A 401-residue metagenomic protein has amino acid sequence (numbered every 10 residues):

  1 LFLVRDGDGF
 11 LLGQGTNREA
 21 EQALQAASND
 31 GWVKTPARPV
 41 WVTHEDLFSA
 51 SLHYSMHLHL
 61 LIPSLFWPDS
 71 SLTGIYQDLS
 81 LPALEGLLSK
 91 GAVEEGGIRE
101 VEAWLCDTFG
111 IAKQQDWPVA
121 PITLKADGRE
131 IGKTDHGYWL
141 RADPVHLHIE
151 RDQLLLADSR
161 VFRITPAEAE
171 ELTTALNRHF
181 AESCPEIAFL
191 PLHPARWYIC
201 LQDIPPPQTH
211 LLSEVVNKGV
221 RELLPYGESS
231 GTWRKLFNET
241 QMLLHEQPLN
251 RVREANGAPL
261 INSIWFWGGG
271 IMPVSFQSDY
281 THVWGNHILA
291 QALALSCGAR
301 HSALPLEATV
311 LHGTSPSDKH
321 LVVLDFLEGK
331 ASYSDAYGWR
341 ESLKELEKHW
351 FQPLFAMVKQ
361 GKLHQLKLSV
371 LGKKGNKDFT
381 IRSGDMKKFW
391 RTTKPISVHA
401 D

Functional and structural regions predicted by a protein language model:
L1-G7: Short aromatic-glycine-(Arg/Gly/Cys) micro-motifs in beta-strand/loop hairpins
G15-P39: A short, charged, amphipathic alpha-helix used as a generic interaction element across diverse proteins
T43, G132-K133, A169-L172, H179 (+2 more regions): Soluble secreted/lumenal catalytic domains with histidine-centered metal-binding or acid-base catalytic motifs
G74-A169, A175: An N-terminal, globular interaction/scaffold subdomain
Q77-S80, P166-L176, L236, T240-L243 (+1 more regions): Well-ordered, non-membrane alpha-helical segments in soluble/globular domains
R163-P191, Q247-A258, N262-S263: Extended, Lys/Arg-enriched charged tracts that mediate electrostatic binding to polyanionic substrates
I204-S275: Loop-centered beta-sheet repeat module
N286, A290-D401: C-terminal structured domains
